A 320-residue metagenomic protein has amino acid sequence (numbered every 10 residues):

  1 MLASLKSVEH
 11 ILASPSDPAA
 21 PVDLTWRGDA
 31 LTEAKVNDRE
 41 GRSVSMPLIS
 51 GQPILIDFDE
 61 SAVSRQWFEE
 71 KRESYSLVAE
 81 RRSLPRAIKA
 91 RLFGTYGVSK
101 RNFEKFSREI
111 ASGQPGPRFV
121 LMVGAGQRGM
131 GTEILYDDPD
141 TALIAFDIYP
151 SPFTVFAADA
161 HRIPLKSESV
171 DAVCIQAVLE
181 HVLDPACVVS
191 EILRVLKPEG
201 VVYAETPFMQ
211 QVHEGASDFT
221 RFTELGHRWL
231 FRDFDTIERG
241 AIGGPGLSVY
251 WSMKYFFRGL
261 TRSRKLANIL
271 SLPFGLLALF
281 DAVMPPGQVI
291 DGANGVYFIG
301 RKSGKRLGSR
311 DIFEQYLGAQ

Functional and structural regions predicted by a protein language model:
M1-K166, A172-I175, A293-V296, S303-Q320: Conserved N-terminal segment of class I S-adenosyl-L-methionine
P164-K166, L183, T223: GHKL-family ATP-binding catalytic core of two-component histidine kinases
I175-V178, A204: A short beta-strand submotif of the Rossmann-like class I SAM-dependent methyltransferase core that lines
V182-E191: A short, conserved alpha-helix within the catalytic core of class I
V182-L183, L196-P198: Helix-to-beta-strand junctions that scaffold the AdoMet/dcAdoMet cofactor pocket in Class I SAM-dependent enzymes
A186-C187, V201-Q320: S-adenosyl-L-methionine-dependent methyltransferase catalytic module, highlighting the catalytic core
